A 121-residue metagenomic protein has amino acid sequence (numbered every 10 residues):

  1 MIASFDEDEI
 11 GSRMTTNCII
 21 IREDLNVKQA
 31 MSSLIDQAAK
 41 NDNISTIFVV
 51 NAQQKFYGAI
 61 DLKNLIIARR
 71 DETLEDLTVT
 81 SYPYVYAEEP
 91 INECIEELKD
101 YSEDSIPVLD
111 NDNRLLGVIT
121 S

Functional and structural regions predicted by a protein language model:
I2-D6, T16-N17, K40, N51: Cytosolic C-terminal regulatory domains/tails of membrane transporters and channels
I2-E7, L34, T46-I47, N64-I67: Short hydrophobic/aromatic-rich motifs at helix boundaries and adjacent loops
F5-D8, L25, Q29, D42 (+5 more regions): Charged, alpha-helix-enriched surfaces in structured cytosolic catalytic cores of large nucleotide-utilizing machines
D6-L25, Q29-S32, E72-Y82: Bateman (tandem CBS) regulatory domains
C18-I21, F56, A68, Y82-V85 (+1 more regions): Short N-terminal micro-motifs specific to bacterial/archaeal maturation and metal-cluster initiation sites
I21-N43, I66-R69, V85-E103, L109-D110: The conserved cystathionine-beta-synthase
L34, I47-L62, L98, I106-S121: A glycine-centered beta-loop-beta connector
G58, T78-T80, I95: A short, structure-level motif marking secondary-structure boundaries and short turns
